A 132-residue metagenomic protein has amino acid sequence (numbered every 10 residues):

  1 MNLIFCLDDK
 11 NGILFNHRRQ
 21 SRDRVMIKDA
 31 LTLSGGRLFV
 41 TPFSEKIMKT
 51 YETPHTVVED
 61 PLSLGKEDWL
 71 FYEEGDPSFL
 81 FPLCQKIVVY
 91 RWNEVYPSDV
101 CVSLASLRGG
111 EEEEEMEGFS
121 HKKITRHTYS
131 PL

Functional and structural regions predicted by a protein language model:
M1-L132: Enzymes that bind and transform nitrogen-containing heteroaromatic metabolites
